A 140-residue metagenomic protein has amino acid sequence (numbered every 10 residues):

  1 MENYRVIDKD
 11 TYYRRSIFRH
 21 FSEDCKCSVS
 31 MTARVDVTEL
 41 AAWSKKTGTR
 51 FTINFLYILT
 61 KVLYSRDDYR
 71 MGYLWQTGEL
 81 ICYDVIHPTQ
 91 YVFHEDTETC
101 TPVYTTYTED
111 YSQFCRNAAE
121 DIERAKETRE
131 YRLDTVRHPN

Functional and structural regions predicted by a protein language model:
M1-S44, T49-R50: N-terminal beta-alpha "docking/capping" segments at the starts of catalytic domains in thioester/acy l-group-handling
D24-K26, I81-V85, D134-P139: A generic structural signal for short, non-catalytic loop/turn and secondary-structure boundary residues
S30-T32, H87-Y91, N140: Generic structural signal for residues positioned in beta-strands
L40-D67: Acyl activation and transfer enzymes in specialized metabolism, enriched for ANL adenylate-forming modules
R66-W75, E127-D134: Short secondary-structure capping/junction motifs at helix and strand boundaries
Y69-Y104: Small-residue-rich loop/turn and linker elements
D96-N140: Helical lid/core segments from catalytic subdomains that handle acyl or acyl-like groups
